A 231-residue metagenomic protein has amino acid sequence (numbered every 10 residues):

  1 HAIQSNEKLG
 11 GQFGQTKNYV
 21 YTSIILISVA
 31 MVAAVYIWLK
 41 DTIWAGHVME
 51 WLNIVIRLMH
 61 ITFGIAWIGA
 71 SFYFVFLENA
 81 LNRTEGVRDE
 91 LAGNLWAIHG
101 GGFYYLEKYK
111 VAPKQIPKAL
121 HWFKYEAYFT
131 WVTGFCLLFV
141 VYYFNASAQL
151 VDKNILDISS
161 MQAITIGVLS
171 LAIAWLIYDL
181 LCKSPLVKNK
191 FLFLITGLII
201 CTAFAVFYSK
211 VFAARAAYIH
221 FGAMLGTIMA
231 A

Functional and structural regions predicted by a protein language model:
A2-A231: Polytopic transmembrane helical bundles with strong interfacial aromatic enrichment
